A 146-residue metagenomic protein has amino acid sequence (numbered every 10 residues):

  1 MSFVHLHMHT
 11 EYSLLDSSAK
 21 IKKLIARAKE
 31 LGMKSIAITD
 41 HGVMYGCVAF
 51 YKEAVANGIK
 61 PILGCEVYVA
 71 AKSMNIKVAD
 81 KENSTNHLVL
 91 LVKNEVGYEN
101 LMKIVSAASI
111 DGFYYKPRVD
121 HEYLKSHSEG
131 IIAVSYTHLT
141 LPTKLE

Functional and structural regions predicted by a protein language model:
M1-L139: Phosphodiester-processing cores and adjacent nucleic acid-binding clamps
H138-E146: Single conserved hydrophobic/aromatic residue that forms the stacking wall/gate of nucleotide- or nucleobase-binding
